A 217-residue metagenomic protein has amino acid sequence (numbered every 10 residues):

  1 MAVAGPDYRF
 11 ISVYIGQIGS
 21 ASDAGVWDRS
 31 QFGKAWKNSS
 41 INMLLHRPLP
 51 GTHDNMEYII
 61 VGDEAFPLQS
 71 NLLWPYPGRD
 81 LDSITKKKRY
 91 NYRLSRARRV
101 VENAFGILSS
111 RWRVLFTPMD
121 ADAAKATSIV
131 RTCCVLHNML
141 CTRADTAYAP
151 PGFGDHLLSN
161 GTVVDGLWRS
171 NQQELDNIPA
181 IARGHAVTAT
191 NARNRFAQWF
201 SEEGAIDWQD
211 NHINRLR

Functional and structural regions predicted by a protein language model:
M1-R217: Short, well-ordered secondary-structure "scaffold" segments embedded in the functional core of diverse domains
